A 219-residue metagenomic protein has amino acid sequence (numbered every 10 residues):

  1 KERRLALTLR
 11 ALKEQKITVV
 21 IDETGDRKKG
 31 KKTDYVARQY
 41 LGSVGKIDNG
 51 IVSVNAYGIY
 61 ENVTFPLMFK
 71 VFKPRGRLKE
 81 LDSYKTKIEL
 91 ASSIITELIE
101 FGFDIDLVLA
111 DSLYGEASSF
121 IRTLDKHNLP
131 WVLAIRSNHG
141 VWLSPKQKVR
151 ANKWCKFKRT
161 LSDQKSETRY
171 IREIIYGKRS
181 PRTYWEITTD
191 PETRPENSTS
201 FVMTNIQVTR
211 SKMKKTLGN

Functional and structural regions predicted by a protein language model:
K1-R10, I88-A91, V202-N205, R210-L217: Short, motif-level signal for alpha-helix interfacial/capping segments enriched in acidic residues and aromatics/proline
K1-V63, K73: Active-site-proximal, Lys/Arg-enriched surface segment that forms a nucleic-acid-binding/basic interface patch
E14-K16, T64, D104-I105, N128: A general structural motif
E14-V20, S93-I95, R159-K165: A broad, low-specificity signal for short, low-complexity segments enriched in glycine/proline and polar/charged
I17-R27, A56, L107-E116, W131 (+1 more regions): Short, conserved catalytic/metal-binding motifs centered on acidic residues
V52, H127, S198: Residues that flank catalytic or metal-binding motifs in active/ligand-binding sites
N62-F72, G76-E80, P130-N219: An anionic, glycine-rich sequence signature occurring as long contiguous blocks
G76-Q147: Domain-level cores of phosphate- or acyl-group-handling catalytic modules
